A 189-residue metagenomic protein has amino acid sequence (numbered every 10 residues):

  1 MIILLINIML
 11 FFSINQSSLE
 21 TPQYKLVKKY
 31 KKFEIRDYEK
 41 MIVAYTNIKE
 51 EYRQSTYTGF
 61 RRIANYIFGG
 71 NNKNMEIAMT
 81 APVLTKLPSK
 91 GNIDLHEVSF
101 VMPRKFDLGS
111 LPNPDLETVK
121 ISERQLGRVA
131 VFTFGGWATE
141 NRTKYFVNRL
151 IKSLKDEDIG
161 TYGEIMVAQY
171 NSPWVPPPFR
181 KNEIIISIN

Functional and structural regions predicted by a protein language model:
I2-N189: A solvent-exposed interaction/effector surface
